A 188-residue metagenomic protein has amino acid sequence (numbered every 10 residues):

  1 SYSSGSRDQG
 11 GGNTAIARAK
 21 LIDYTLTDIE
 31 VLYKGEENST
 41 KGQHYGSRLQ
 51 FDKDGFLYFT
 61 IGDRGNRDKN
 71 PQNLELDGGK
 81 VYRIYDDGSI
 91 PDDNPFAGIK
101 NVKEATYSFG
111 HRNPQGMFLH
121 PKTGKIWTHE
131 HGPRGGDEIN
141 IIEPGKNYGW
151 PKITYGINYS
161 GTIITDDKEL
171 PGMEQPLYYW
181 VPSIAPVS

Functional and structural regions predicted by a protein language model:
S1-D68, G116-L119, G124-G132, S183-S188: Acidic, Gly/Ser/Thr-rich repeat motifs that build Ca2+-stabilized beta-propeller blades
A15, D63-S188: Beta-propeller domain segments
